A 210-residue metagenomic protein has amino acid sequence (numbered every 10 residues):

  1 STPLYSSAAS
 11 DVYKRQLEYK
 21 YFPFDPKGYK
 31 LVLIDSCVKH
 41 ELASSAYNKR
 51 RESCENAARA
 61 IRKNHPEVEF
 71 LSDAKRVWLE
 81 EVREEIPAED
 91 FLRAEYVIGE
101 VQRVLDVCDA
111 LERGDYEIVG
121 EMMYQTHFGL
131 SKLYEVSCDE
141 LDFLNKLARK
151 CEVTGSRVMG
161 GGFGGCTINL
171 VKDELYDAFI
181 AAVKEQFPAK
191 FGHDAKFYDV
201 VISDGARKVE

Functional and structural regions predicted by a protein language model:
S1-Y13: Single conserved hydrophobic/aromatic residue that forms the stacking wall/gate of nucleotide- or nucleobase-binding
S6-A8, K27, G164: Short, solvent-exposed coil/turn segments
S10-G155, L170-E210: C-terminal nucleotide
G164-L170: Short beta-strand->loop micro-motif that forms the acidic, two-metal-ion catalytic signature in nucleotide-processing
